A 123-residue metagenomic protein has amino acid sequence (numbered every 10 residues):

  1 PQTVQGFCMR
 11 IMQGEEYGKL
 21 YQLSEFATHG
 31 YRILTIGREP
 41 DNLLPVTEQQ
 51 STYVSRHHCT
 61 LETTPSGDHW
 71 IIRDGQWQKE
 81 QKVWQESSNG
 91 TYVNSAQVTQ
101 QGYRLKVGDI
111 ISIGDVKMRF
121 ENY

Functional and structural regions predicted by a protein language model:
P1-T52, E62-G67, K106, I111 (+1 more regions): Intrinsically disordered, low-complexity acidic Ser/Thr-rich regulatory segments
P45, C59, P65-I110: Forkhead-associated
S55-H57: Short, solvent-exposed loop/turn segments enriched in Ser/Thr/Gly
